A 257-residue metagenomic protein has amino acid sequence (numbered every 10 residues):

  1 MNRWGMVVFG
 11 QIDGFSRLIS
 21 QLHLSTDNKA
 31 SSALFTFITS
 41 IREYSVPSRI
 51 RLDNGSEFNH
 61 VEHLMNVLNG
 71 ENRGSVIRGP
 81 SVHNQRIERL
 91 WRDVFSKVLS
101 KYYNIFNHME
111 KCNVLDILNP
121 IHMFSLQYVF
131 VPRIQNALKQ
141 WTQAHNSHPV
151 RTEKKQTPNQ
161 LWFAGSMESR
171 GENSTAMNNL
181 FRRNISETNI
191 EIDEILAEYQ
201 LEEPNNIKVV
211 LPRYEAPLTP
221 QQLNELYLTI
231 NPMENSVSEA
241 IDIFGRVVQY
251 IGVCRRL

Functional and structural regions predicted by a protein language model:
M1-P158, A216-P217, N224-L257: RNase H-like DDE/DDD metal-dependent nuclease/strand-transfer catalytic core used by mobile genetic elements
E153, G165-L257: Mixed-charge, low-complexity intrinsically disordered regions
L161: Short clusters of hydrophobic/aromatic residues that line enzyme substrate/ligand-binding pockets
